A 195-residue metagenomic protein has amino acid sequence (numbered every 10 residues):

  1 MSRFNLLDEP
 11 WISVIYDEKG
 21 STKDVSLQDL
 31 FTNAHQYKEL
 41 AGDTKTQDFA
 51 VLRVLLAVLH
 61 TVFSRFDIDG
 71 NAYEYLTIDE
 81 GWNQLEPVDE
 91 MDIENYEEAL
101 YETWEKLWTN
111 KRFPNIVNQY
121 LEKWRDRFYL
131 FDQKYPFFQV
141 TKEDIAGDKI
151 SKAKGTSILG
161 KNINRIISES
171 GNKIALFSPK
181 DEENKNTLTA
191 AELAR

Functional and structural regions predicted by a protein language model:
M1-K180, N184-R195: Conserved small-residue
